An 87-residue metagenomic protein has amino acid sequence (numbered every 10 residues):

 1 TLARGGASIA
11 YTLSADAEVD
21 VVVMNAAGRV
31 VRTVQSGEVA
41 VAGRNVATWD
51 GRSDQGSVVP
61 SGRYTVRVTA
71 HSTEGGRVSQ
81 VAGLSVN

Functional and structural regions predicted by a protein language model:
T1-V23: Glycine-centered coil/turn sites that cap beta-strands in beta-rich domains
L2-I9, S61-N87: C-terminal tail/sorting-segment detector
Y11-L13, V41, G76: A generic structural signal for short, solvent-exposed coil/turn residues that cap or connect secondary-structure
T12-S14, D50, T69: Residue-level recognition of strand-loop junctions within catalytic nucleotide-signaling folds
D16-E18, A42-R44, S61-R63: Extracellular Ig-like/FN3 beta-sandwich strand-entry sites
D20-V22, W49, V68: Generic short beta-strand
A27-V59, H71-T73: Glycine-centered tight-turn motifs at strand-turn-strand junctions
